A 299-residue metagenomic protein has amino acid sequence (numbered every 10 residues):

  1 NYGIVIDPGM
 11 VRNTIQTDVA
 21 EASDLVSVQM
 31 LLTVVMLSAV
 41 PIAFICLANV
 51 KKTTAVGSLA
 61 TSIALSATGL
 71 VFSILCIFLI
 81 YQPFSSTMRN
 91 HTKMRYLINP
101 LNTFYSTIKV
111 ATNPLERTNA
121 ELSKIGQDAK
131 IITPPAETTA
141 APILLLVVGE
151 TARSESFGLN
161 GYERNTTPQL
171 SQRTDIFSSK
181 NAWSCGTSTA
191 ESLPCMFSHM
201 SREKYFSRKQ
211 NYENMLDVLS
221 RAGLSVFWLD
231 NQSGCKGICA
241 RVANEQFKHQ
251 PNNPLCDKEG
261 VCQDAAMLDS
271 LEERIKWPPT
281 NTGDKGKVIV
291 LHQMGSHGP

Functional and structural regions predicted by a protein language model:
N1-I98: Transmembrane and membrane-interface helices of multi-pass, inner-membrane envelope-modifying transferases
F78-I143, T151-P299: Active-site-proximal alpha/beta segments of enzymes that process anionic O-linked groups
V147: Histidine-centered phosphotransfer motif of kinases
